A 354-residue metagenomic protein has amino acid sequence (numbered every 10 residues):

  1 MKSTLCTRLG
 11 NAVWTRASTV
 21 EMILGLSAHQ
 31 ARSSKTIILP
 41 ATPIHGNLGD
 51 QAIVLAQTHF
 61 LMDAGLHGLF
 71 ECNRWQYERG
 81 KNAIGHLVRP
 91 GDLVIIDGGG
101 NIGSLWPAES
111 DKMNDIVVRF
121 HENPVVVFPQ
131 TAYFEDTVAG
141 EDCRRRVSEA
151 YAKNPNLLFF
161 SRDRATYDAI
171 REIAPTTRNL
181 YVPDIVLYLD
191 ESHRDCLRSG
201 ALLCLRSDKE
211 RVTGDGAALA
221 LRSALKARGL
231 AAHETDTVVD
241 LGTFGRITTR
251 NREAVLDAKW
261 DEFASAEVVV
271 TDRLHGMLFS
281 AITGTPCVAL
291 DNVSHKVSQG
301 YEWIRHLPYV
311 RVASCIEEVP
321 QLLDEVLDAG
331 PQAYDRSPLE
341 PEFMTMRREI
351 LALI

Functional and structural regions predicted by a protein language model:
M1-I354: Active-site anion-handling motifs in enzyme catalytic cores
